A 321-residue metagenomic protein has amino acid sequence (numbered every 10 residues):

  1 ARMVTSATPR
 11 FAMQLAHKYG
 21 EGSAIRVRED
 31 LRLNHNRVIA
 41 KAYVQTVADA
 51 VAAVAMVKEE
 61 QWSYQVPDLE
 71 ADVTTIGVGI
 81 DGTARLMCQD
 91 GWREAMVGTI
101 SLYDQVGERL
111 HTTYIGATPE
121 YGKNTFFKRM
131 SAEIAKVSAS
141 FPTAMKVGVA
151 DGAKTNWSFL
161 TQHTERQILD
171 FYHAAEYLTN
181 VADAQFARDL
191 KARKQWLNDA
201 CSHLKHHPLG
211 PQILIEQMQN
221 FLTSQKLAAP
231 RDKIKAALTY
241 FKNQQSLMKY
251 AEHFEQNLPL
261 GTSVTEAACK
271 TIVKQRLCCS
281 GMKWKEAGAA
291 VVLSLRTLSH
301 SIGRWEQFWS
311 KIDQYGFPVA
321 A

Functional and structural regions predicted by a protein language model:
A1-A321: Catalytic center-proximal scaffold of phosphoryl-transfer enzymes
